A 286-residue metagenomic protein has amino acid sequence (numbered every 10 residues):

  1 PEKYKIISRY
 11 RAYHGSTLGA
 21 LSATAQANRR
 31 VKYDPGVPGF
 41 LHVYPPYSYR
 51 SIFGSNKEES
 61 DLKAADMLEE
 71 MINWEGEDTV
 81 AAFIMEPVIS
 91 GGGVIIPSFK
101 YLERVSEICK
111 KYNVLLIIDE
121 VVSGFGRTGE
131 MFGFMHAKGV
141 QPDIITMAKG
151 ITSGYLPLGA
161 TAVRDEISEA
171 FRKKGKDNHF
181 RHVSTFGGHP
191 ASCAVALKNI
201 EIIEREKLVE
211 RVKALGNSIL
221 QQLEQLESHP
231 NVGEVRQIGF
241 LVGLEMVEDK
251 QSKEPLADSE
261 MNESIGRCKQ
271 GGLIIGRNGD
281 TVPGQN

Functional and structural regions predicted by a protein language model:
P1-N286: Conserved N-terminal phosphate-binding loop of PLP-dependent enzymes in the Aspartate aminotransferase
